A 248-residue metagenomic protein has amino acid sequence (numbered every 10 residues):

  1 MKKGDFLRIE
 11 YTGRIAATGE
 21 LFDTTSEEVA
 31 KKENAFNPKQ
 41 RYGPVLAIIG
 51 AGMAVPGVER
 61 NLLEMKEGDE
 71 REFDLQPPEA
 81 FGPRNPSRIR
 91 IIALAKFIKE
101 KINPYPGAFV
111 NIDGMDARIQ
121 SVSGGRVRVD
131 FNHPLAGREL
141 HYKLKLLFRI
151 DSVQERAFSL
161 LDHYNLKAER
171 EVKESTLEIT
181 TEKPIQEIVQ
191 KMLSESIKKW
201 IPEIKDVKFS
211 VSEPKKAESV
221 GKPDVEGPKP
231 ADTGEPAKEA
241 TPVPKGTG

Functional and structural regions predicted by a protein language model:
M1-G248: FKBP-type peptidyl-prolyl cis-trans isomerases
